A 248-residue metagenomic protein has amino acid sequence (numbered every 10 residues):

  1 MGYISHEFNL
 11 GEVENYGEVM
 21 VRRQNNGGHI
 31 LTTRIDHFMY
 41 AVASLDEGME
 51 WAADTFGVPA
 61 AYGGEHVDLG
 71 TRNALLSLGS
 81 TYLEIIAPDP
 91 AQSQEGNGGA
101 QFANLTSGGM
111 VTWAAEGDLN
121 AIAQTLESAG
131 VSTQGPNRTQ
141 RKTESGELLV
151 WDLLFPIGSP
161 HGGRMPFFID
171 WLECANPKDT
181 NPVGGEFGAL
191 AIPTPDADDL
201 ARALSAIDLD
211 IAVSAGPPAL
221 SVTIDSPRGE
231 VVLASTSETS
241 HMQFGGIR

Functional and structural regions predicted by a protein language model:
M1-H29: Short, intrinsically disordered or compositionally biased N-terminal tails of bacterial proteins
V21, G28-I35, Y40-A60, L78-R248: Glyoxalase I/VOC metalloenzyme domain signal
G64: Short, solvent-exposed beta-strand-to-loop segments that form ligand-recognition rims of beta-rich domains
V67-R72, L220: Beta-rich nucleic-acid/ligand-interaction surfaces
A74-L76: Short beta-strand scaffold segments in enzyme catalytic cores
